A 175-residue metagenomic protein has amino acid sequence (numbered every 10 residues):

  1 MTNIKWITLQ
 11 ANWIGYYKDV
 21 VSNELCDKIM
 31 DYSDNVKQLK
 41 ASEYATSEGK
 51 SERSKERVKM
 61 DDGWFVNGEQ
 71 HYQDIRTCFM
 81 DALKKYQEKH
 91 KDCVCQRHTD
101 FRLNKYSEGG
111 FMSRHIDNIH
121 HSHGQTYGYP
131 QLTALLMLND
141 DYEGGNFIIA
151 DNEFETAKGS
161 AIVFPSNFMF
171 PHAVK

Functional and structural regions predicted by a protein language model:
M1-A161, M169-K175: Fe(II)/2-oxoglutarate oxygenase catalytic core
